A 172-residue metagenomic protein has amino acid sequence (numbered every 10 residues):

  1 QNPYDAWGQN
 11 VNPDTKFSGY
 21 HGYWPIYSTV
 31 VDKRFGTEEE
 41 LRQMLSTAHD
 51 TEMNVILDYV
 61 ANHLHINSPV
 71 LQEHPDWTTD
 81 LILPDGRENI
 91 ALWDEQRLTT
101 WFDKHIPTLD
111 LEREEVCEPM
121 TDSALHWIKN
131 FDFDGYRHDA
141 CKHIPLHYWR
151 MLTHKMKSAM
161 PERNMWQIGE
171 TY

Functional and structural regions predicted by a protein language model:
Q1-F131, M151-W166: Substrate-binding/active-site clefts of carbohydrate-active enzymes
R34-F35, C141-W149: Acidic-and-aromatic substrate-binding clefts and catalytic sites of carbohydrate-active enzymes
I56, G135-C141: Short catalytic-loop micro-motif centered on adjacent basic/acidic residues
V60-N62, C141-H143, E170-Y172: Active-site beta-loop-alpha junctions enriched in small/polar residues
